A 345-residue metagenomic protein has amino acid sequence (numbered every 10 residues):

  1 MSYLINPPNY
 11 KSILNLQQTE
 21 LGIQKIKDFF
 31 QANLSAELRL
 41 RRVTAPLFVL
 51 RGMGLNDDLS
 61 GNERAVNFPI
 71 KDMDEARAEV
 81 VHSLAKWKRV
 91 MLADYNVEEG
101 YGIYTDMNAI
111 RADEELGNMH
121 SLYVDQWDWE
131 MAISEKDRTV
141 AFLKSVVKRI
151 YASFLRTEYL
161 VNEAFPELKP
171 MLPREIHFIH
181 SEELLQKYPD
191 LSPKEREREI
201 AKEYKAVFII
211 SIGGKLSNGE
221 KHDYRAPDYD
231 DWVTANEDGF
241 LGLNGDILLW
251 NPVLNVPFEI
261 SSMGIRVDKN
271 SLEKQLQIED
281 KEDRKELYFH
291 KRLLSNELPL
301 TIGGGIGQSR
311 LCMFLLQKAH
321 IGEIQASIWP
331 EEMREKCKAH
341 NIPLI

Functional and structural regions predicted by a protein language model:
S2-H120, D128-A132: Class II aminoacyl-tRNA synthetase-like tRNA-binding/catalytic domains
Q18-K25, F29, R138-S145, Y288 (+2 more regions): Generic recognition of stable, solvent-exposed alpha-helical segments in well-folded globular domains
I23-I26, F30-L34, V66-F68, A78-V80 (+7 more regions): Generic structural hydrophobic/aromatic packing signal, biased to beta-strands
L34-R41, I150-V161, A319: A generic secondary-structure signal for well-formed alpha-helical elements
L47-R51, P166-L172, I212, E332-R334: A glycine-rich phosphate-binding loop feature that marks nucleotide/adenosyl-phosphate handling sites
Y101, V124, G242-N244: Short connector loops at helix/strand junctions that flank enzyme active sites, especially segments positioning acidic
T105-E199: Extended, charged alpha-beta segments that form solvent-exposed binding/catalytic grooves in nucleic-acid-handling
I110, S181-I345: A translation/RNA-centric and nucleic-acid-associated enzymatic feature enriched in Class II aminoacyl-tRNA synthetases
